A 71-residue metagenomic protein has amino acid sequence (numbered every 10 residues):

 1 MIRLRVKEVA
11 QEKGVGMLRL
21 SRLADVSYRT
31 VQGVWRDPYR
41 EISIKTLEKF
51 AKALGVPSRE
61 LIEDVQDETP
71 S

Functional and structural regions predicted by a protein language model:
M1-R19: A short, Lys/Arg-rich alpha-helix, primarily the initiator
E8, G33, I62-S71: Short, charged recognition helix plus adjacent turn of helix-turn-helix-like nucleic-acid-binding domains
E12, L23, A53: Residues within the alpha-helical elements of helix-turn-helix
R19, T30, E60: Residues in the helix-turn-helix
L20-S21, F50: Short alpha-helical "recognition helix" segments of helix-turn-helix
V26-R40: Recognition helix of helix-turn-helix/homeodomain-like DNA-binding domains that insert into the DNA major groove
T46-A51, L61-I62: Hydrophobic micro-packing sites on short alpha-helices
